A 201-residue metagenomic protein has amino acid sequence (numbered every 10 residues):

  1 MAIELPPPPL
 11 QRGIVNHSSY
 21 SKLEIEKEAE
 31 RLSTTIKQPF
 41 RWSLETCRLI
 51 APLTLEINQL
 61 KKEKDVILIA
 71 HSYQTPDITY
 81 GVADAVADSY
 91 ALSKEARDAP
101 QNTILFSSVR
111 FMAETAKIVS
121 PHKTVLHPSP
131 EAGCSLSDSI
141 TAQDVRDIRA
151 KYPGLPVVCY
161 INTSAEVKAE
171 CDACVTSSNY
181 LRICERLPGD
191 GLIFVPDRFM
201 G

Functional and structural regions predicted by a protein language model:
A2-G201: Active-site loop-to-helix "anion-binding N-cap" substructures in soluble metabolic enzymes
